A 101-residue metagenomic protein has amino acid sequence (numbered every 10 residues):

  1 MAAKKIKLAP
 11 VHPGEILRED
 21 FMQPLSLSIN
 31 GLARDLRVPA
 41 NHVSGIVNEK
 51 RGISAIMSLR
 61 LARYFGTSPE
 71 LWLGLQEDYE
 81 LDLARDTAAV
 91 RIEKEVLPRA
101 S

Functional and structural regions predicted by a protein language model:
A2-L27, G74: A short, Lys/Arg-rich alpha-helix, primarily the initiator
P24, D35, Y64: Residues within the alpha-helical elements of helix-turn-helix
N30-A33, L61: Short alpha-helical "recognition helix" segments of helix-turn-helix
R37-I53: Recognition helix of helix-turn-helix/homeodomain-like DNA-binding domains that insert into the DNA major groove
K50-R63: Short, basic-rich loop-to-helix N-cap that marks the start of a DNA-contacting helix
L73-S101: Short, charged recognition helix plus adjacent turn of helix-turn-helix-like nucleic-acid-binding domains
